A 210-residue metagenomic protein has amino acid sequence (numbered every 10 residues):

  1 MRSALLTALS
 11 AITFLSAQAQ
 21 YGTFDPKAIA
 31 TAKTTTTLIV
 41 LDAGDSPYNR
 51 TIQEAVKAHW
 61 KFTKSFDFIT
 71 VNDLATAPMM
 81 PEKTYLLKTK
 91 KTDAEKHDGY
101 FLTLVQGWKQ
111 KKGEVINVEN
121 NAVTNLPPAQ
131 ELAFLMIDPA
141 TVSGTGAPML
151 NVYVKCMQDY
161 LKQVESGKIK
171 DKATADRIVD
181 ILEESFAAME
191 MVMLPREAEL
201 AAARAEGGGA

Functional and structural regions predicted by a protein language model:
M1-D25: Bacterial Sec-dependent N-terminal signal peptides
S3, S16, T37, L86 (+1 more regions): Generic hydrophobic, helix-prone segments enriched in Leu/Val/Ile
S10-A17, R50, D67, V71 (+5 more regions): Generic local-structure boundary detector
Q20-A30, K111-A210: C-terminal/domain-edge helix-coil "capping" segments
Q20-F101: Start-of-domain marker
L74-A140: Cofactor- and metal-binding active-site motifs of prokaryotic enzymes that mediate redox/radical or nucleophilic
